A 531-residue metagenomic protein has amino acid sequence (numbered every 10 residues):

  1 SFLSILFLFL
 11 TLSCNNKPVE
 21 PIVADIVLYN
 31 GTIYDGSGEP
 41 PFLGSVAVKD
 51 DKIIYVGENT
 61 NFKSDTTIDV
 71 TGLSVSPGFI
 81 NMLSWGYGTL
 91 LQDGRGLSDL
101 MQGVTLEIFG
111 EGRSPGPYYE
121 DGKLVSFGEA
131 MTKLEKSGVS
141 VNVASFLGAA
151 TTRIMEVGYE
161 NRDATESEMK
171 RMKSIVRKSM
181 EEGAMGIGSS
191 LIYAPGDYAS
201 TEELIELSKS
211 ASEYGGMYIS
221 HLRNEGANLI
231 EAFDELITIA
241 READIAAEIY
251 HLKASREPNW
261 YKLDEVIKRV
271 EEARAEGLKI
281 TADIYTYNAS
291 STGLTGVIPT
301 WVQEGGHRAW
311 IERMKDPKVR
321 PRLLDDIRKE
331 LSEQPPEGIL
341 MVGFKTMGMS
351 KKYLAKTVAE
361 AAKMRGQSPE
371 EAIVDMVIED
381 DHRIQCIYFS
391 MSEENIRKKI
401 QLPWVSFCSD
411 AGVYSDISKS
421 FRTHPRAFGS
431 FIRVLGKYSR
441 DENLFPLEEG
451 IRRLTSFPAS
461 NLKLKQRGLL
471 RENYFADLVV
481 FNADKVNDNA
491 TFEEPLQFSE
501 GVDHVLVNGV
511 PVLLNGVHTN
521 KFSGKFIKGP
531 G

Functional and structural regions predicted by a protein language model:
L10-S13: C-terminal motif of bacterial Sec signal peptides marking the signal peptidase cleavage site
P18-I26, I33-G78, D488: Histidine-rich, glycine-flanked metal-binding segment
I33-S45, I384-S390, N395-I396, E442-R452 (+1 more regions): Acidic, glycine-enriched loop/beta-strand segments at the rims of small-molecule binding/catalytic pockets
V70-V75, F79-S84, L90-G186, S208 (+4 more regions): Divalent-metal coordination cores built from histidine and acidic residues
G78-T89, L191, Y218-N224: Histidine-centered catalytic micro-motifs
L134, S140, S145-E166, M172-Y193 (+3 more regions): Active-site neighborhoods of metal-dependent hydrolases
G138, T201, I205-S220: Alpha-helix-loop-beta-strand connector modules within alpha/beta enzyme cores
D316, K398-W404, S409-D410, T423 (+1 more regions): C-terminal cap of metal-dependent C-N hydrolases
